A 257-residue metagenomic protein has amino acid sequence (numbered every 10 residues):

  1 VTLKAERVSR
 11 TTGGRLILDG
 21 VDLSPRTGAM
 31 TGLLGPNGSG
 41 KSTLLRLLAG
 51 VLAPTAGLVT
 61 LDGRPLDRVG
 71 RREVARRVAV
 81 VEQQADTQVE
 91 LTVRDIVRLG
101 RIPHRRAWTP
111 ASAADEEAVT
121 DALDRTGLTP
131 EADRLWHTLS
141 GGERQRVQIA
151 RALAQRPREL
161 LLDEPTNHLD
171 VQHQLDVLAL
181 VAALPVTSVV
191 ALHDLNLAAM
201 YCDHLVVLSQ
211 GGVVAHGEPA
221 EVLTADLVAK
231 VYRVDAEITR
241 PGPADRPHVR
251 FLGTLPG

Functional and structural regions predicted by a protein language model:
L3, I17-G20: Conserved structural motif at the start of ABC-family nucleotide-binding domains
L34-P36: The feature captures the beta-strand-to-loop junction immediately N-terminal to the Walker
A49: Helix-to-loop junction immediately C-terminal to a conserved catalytic motif
G57-P65, V74: Conserved ABC transporter NBD signature motif
A154-R158: A short, proline-enriched helix->beta-strand linker immediately N-terminal to the Walker B motif in ABC-type P-loop
L160-E164, L169: Catalytic Walker B motif of ABC-type/P-loop ATPase nucleotide-binding domains
A225, A229-G257: ABC ATPase nucleotide-binding domains
